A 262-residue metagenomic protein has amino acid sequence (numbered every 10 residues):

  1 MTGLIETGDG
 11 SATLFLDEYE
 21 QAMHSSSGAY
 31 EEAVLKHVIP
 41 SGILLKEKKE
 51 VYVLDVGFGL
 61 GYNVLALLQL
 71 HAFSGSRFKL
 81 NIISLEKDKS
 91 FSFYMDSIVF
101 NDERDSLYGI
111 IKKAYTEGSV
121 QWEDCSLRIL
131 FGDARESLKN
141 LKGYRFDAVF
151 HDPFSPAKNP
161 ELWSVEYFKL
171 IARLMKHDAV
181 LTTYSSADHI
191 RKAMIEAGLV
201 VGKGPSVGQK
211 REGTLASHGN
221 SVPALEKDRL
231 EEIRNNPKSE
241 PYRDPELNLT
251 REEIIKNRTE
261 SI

Functional and structural regions predicted by a protein language model:
M1-K49, L60-R77: Class I SAM-dependent methyltransferase Rossmann-like catalytic core, especially the SAM/SAH-binding loop
T2-I5, F100, W122-E123, T214-I262: SAM/dcSAM-binding transferase cores
I43-Y144, V165, A197, V207-G208 (+1 more regions): The AdoMet/dcAdoMet-binding core of the Class I SAM-like
F146-L162: A short SAM/SAH-binding and catalytic strip from SAM-dependent methyltransferases
A148-F150, H177-S185: Conserved beta-strand signature within the Rossmann-like core of class I S-adenosyl-L-methionine
E161-D178: A short glycine-rich, Lys/Arg-flanked "PGG" loop and its adjoining helix->strand segment in the class I
R191-E212, S217: Conserved Class I S-adenosyl-L-methionine
